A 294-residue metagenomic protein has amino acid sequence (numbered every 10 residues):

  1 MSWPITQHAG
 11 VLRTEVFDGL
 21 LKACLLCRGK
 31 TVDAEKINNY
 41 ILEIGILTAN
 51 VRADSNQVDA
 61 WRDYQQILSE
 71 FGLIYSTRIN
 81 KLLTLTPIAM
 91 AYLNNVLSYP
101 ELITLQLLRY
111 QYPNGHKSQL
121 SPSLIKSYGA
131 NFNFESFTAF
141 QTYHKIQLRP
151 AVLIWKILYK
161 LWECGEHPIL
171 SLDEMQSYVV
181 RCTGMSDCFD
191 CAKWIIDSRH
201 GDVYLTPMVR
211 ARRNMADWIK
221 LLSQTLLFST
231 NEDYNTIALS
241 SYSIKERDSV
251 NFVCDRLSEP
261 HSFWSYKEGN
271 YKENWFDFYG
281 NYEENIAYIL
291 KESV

Functional and structural regions predicted by a protein language model:
M1-V294: Donor-sugar nucleotide-binding helix/loop cap in glycosyltransferases
